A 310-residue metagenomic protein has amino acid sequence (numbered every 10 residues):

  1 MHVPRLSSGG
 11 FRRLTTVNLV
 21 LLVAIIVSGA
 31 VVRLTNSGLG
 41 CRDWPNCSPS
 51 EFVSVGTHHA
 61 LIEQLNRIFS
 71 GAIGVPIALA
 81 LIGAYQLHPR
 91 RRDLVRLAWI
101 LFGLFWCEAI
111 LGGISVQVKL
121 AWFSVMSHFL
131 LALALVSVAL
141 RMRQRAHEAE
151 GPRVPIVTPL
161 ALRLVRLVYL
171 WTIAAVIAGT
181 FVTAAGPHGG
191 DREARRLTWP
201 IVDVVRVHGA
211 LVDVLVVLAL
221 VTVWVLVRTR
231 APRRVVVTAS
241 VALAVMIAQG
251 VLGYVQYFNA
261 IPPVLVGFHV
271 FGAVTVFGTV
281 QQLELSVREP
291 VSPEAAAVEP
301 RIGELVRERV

Functional and structural regions predicted by a protein language model:
M1-V310: Polytopic transmembrane helical bundles with strong interfacial aromatic enrichment
